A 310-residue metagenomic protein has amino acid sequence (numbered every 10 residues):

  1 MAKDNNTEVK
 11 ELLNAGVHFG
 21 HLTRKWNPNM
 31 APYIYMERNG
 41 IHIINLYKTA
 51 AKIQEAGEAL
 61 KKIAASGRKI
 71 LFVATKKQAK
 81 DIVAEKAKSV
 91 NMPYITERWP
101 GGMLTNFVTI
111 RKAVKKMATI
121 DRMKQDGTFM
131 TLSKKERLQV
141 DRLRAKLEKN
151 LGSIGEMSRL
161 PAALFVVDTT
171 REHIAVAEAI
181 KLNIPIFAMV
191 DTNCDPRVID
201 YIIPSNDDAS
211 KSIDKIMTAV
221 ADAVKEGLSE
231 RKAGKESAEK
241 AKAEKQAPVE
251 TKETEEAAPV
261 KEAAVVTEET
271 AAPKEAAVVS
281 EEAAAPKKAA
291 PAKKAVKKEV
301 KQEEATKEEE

Functional and structural regions predicted by a protein language model:
M1-T7, E226-E310: Intrinsically disordered, compositionally biased charged tails
A2-K69, T75-K76, K80-M123, K134-R137 (+1 more regions): N-terminal cationic and glycine-rich segments that engage phosphates or anionic surfaces
G16, F72, L164, I216: Residue-level signature of catalytic and energy-coupling elements of molecular machines, predominantly ATP/GTP-dependent
A74-T75, V167-D168, S205: Small/polar loops that bind or transfer phosphate-bearing groups
Q78-A79, R171-E172, A209: Short phosphate-engaging motifs
V90-Y201: Long, charge-patterned amphipathic alpha-helical coiled-coil/hairpin "stalk" segments used as oligomerization
A175-A233: Short glycine/threonine-rich loop/turn motifs
